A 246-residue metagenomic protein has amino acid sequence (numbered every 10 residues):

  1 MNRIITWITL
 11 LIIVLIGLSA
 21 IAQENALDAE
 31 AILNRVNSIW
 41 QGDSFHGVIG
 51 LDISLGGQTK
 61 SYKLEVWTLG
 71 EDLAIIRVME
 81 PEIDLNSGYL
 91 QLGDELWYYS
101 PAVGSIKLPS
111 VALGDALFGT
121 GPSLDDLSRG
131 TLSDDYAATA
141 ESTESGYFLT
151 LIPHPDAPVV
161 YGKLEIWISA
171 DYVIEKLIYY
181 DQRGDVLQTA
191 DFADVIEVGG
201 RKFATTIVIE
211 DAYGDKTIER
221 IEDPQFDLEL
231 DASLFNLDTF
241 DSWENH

Functional and structural regions predicted by a protein language model:
M1-I8: Bacterial N-terminal signal peptides that target proteins for export
I8-G17: Bacterial N-terminal signal peptides
L18-A22: Sec/Tat signal peptide C-region and signal peptidase I cleavage site
Q23-N34, S38-S44, G50, K60 (+4 more regions): Flexible, processing/modification-adjacent segments and terminal tails in exported/periplasmic/extracellular proteins
V36, L64-T68, A193-E197: Extended lipid/amphipathic-ligand handling interfaces
G47-I83: N-terminal, post-signal-peptide region of Sec/Tat-exported proteins
T68-L69, L90-L92, Y99, A140-S142 (+2 more regions): Generic beta-strand structural signal
E144-N236: Gly/Pro-enriched, hydrophobic low-complexity segments that function as extracytoplasmic propeptides/linkers
